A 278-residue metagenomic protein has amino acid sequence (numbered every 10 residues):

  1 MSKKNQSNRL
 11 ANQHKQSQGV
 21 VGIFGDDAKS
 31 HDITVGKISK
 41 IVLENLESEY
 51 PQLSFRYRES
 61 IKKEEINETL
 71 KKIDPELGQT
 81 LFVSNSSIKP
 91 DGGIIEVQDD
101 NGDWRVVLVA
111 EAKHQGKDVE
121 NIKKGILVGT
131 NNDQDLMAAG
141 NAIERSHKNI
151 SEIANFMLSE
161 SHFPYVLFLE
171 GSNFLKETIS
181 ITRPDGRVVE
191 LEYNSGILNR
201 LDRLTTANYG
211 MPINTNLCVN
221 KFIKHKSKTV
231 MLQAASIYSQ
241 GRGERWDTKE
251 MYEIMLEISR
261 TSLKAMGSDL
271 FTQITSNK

Functional and structural regions predicted by a protein language model:
M1-D32, V42-S48, T178-K278: C-terminal tail/extension regions appended to the core domain(s) of diverse proteins
G25-D32, G36-E68: N-terminal, Lys/Arg-enriched amphipathic/low-complexity engagement segments that precede the first folded domain
S48-Q52, Q98-G102, A154-S161: Secondary-structure boundary elements
E59-W104: Active-site metal-binding core of divalent-cation-utilizing nuclease and nuclease-like domains
G92-I94, V106-H114, S146: Conserved catalytic cores of phosphodiester-cleaving nucleases, focusing on short active-site segments
D103-V106, V119-K123: Short, conserved acidic/polar surface loops in the N-terminal third of protein domains
A110-K117, L167-G171: Short loop/turn segments at strand-loop or loop-helix junctions that form parts of catalytic or ligand-binding pockets
N121-N216: Acidic, metal/cofactor-coordinating or nucleic-acid-engaging core segments within structured domains
